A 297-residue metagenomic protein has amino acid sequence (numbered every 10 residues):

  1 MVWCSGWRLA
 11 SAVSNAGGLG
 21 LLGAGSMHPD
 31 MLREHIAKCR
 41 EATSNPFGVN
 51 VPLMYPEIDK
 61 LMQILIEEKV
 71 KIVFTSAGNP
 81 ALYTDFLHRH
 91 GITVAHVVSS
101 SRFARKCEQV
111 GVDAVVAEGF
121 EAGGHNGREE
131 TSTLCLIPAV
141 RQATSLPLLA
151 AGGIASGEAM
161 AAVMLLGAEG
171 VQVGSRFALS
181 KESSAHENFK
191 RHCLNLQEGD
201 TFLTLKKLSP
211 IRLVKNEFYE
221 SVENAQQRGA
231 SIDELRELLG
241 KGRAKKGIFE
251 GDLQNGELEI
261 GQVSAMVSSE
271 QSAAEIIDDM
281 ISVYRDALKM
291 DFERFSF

Functional and structural regions predicted by a protein language model:
M1-P147: Active-site entrance/lid segments in N-terminal catalytic domains of soluble metabolic enzymes
C4, I154-A155: Residue-level detector of alpha-helix initiation sites
G127-L149, A155-F297: Conserved active-site-proximal phosphate/metal-binding subdomains
